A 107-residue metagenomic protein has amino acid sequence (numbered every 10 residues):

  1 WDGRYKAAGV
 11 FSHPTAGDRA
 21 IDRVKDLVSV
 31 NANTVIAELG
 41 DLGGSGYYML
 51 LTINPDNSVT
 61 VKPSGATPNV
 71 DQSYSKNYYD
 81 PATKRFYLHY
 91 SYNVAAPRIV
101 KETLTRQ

Functional and structural regions predicted by a protein language model:
W1-Q107: Ser/Thr/Gly/Pro-rich, low-complexity flexible regions
